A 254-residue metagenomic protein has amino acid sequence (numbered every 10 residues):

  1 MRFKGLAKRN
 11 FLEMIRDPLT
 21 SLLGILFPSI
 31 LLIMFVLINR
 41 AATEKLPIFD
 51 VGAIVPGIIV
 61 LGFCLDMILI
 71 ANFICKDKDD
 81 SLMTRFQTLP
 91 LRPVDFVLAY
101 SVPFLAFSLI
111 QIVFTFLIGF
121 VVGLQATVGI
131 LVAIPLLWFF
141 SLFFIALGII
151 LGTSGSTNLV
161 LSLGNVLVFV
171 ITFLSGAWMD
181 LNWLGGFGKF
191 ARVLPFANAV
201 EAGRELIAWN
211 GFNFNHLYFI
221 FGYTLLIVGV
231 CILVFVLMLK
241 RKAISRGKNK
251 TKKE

Functional and structural regions predicted by a protein language model:
M1-L6, M179-F221: Short hydrophobic, aromatic-rich alpha-helical segments embedded in or entering the lipid bilayer of multi-pass
K8-D80, V128-G129, S162, W209-E254: Transmembrane helix-boundary elements of multi-pass transport/secretion proteins, especially ABC-type permease modules
G24-I25, G52, A99, T172 (+1 more regions): Hydrophobic alpha-helical transmembrane segments of integral membrane proteins, especially lipid-exposed positions
I30, D50-V121, V166: Hydrophobic alpha-helical transmembrane segments of multi-pass membrane transport proteins
M34-A42, S154-V193, A197: Transmembrane helix segments
F35-N39, I74, M83-F86, I118 (+6 more regions): Hydrophobic alpha-helical interface/terminus motif in multipass membrane transporters
I54-F63, I134-A146, V166-F173: Small-residue-enriched core segments of transmembrane alpha-helices in multipass membrane transport and channel
P93, L98-L163, F214-F221, L225-V236: Alpha-helical transmembrane segments and their short interhelical loops
